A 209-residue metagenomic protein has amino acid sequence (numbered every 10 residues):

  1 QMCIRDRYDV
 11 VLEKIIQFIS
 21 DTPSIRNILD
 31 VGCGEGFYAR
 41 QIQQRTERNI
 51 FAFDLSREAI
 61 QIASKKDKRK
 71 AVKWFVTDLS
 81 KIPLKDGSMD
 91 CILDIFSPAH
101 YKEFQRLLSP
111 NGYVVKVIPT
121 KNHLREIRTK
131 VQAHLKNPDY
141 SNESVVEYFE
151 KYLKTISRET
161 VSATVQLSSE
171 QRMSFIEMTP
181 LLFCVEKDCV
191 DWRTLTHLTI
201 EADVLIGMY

Functional and structural regions predicted by a protein language model:
M2-I4: Short, small-residue-biased leader/transition segments that mark boundaries at the very start of proteins
S24-G34: Conserved class I S-adenosyl-L-methionine
E35-T46: Conserved SAM-binding loop of SAM-dependent methyltransferases across substrates and taxa, primarily the Class I
S56-E58: Conserved SAM/SAH-binding beta-strand->alpha-helix loop
R69-L79: Conserved SAM-binding strand-loop segment of SAM-dependent methyltransferases
S80-C91: A short acidic, Gly/Pro-enriched loop at the edge of an enzyme's catalytic core that lines a small-molecule cofactor
G112-P119: Conserved beta-strand signature within the Rossmann-like core of class I S-adenosyl-L-methionine
T160-Y209: Conserved Class I S-adenosyl-L-methionine
